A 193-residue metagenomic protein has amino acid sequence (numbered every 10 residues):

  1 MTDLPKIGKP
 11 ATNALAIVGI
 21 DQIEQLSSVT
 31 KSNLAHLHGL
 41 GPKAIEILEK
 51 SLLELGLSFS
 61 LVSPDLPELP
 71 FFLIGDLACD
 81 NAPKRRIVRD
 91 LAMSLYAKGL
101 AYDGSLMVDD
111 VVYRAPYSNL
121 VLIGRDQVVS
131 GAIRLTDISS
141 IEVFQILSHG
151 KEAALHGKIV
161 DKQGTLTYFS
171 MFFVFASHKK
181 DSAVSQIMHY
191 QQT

Functional and structural regions predicted by a protein language model:
M1-F71: Compact, charge-rich alpha-helical regulatory domains located at protein termini
P42, A82-R86, V121, D126: Contiguous, function-dense segments enriched for cysteine-driven chemistry and partner/ligand-binding capacity
S63-A97: Short, low-complexity N-terminal intrinsically disordered segments enriched in polar/charged residues
L73-D76, V129-T193: A beta-strand edge to alpha-helix "cap/lid" segment located at domain peripheries
L100-H149: A solvent-exposed, acidic/Ser-Thr-rich amphipathic alpha-helical stretch
